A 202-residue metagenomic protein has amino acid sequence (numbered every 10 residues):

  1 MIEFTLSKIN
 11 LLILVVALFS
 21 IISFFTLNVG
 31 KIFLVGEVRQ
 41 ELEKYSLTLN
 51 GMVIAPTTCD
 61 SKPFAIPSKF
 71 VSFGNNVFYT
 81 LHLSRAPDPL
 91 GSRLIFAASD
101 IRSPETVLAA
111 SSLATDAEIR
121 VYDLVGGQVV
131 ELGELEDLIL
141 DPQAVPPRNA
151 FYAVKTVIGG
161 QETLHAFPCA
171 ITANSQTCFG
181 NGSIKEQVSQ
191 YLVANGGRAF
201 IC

Functional and structural regions predicted by a protein language model:
M1-G30: N-terminal single-pass transmembrane signal-anchor helix
S20-C202: Long, compositionally biased, intrinsically disordered regions
